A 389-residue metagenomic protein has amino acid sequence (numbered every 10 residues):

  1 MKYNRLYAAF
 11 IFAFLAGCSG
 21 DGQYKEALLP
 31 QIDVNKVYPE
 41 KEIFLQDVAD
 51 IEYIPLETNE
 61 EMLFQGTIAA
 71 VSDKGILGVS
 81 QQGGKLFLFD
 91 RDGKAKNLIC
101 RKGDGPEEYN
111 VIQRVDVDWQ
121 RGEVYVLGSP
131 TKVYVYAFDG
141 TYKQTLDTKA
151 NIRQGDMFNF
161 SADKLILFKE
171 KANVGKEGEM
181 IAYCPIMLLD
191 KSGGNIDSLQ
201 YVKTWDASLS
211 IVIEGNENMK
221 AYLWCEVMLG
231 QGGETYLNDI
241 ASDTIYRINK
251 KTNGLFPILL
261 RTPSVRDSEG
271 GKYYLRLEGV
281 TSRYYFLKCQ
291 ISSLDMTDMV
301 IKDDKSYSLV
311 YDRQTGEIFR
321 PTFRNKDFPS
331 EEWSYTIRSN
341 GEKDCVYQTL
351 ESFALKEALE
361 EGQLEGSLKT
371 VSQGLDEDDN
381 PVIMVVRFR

Functional and structural regions predicted by a protein language model:
A16-G17: C-terminal motif of bacterial Sec signal peptides marking the signal peptidase cleavage site
G22-P55: Blade/loop signatures of beta-propeller domains
D33, G75-Q81, G122-G128, D163-E177 (+5 more regions): Short beta-strand elements that form the blades of beta-propeller/WD-repeat-like and other beta-sheet-rich scaffold
V48-E61, I99-E108, T148-N151, G194-M219 (+2 more regions): Surface-exposed loop and turn segments in beta-propeller and other repeat-based domains that flank or scaffold
I51-G84: Beta-strand-rich domains and repeat architectures in extracellular enzymes and scaffolds, especially beta-propellers
E57-M62, K94-R121, G128: Blade-loop segments of beta-propeller domains
Q65-I68, N110-V115, N151-N159, S268-L277 (+1 more regions): Repeated scaffold domains used in trafficking and secretory/extracellular systems, primarily beta-propellers
S129-C184, S198-I213: Asp-box/WD-like beta-propeller blade repeats and closely related beta-sheet repeat scaffolds
